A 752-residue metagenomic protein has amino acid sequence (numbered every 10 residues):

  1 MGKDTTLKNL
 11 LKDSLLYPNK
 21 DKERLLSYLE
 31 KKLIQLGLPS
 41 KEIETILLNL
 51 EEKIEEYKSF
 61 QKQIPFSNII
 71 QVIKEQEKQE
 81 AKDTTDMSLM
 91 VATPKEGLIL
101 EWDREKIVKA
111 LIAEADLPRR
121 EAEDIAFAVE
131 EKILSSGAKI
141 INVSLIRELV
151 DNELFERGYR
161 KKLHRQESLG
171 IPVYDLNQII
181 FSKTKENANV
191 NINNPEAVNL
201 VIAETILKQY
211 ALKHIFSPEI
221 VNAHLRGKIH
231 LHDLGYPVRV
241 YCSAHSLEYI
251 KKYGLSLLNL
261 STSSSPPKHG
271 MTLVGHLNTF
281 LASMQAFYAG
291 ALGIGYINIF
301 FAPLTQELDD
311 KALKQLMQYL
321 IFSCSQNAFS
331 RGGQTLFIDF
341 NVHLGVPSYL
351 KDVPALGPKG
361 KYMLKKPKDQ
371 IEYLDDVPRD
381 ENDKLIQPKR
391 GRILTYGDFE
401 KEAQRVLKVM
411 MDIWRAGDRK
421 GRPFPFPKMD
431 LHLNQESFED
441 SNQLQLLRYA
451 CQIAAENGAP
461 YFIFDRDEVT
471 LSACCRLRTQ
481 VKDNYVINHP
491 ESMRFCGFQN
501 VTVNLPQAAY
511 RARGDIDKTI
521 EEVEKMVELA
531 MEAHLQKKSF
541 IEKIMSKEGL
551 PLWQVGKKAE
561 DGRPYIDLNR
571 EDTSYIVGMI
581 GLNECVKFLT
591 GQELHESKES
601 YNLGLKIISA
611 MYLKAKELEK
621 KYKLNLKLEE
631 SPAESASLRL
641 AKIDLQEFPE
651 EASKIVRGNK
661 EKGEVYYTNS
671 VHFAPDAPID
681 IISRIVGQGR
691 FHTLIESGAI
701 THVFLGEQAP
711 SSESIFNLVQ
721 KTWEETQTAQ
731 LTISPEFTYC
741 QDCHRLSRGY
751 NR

Functional and structural regions predicted by a protein language model:
G2-K183: Charged, amphipathic alpha-helical regulatory modules used for macromolecular assembly or allosteric control
I73, I107, L111, I297 (+2 more regions): Buried hydrophobic packing segments
D103, I107, G293, Y575-L582: Catalytic-loop motifs flanking and including active-site residues across diverse enzymes
I180-E571, Q592-E593, S597-R752: Conserved catalytic cores of very large enzyme subunits
I299, Y575-F588, S609: Contiguous, well-ordered alpha-helical segments that form the cores/surfaces of helical PPI scaffolds
